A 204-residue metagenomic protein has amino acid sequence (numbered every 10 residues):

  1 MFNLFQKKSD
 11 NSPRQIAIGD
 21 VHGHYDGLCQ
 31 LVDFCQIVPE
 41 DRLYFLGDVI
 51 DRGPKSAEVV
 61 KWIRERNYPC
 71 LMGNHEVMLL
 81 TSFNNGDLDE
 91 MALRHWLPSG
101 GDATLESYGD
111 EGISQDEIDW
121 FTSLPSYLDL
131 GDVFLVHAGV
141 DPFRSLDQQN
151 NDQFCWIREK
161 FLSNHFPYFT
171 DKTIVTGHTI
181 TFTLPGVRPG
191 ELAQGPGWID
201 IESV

Functional and structural regions predicted by a protein language model:
M1-V60: N-terminal active-site segment of His-dependent metallophosphoesterases
F2-N11, Q36, V60-I63, S126-D129 (+2 more regions): A short acidic-Thr-Gly-centered motif at the start of a beta-strand
D20, D48, I63, G73-N74 (+5 more regions): Divalent metal-coordination and catalytic microenvironments
H22-D26, D51-P54, V77-L80, L128 (+2 more regions): Active-site environment of divalent metal-dependent phosphoester hydrolases
S56-D129, W156-I157, F161-N164: Active-site neighborhood of divalent metal-dependent phosphoester bond hydrolases
N85-D87, G139-W156: Short, surface-exposed, charged loop/turn segments at secondary-structure junctions
I118-Q148: Active-site-adjacent alpha/beta core region of enzyme catalytic domains
N151-V204: Conserved beta-sheet core of the metallophosphoesterase superfamily
